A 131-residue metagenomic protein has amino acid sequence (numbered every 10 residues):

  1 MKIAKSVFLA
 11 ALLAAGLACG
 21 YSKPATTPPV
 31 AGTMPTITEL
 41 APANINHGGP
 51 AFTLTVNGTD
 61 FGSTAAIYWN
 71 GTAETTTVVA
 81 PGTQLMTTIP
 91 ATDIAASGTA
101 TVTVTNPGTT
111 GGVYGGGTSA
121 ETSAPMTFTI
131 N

Functional and structural regions predicted by a protein language model:
M1-C19: Sec-dependent bacterial lipoprotein signal peptides
C19-W69, M86, T99, T110-N131: Beta-strand/beta-sandwich contexts
E74-T75, G111: Short, isolated positions in well-ordered beta-strands
T76-A80: Short beta-strand segments within Ig-like beta-sandwich modules, predominantly Fibronectin type-III
T87-D93: Short, hydrophobic beta-strand segments
D93-A100: Short glycine/proline/serine/threonine-rich loop/turn segments at secondary-structure transition edges
T105-T109: Beta-strand-rich extracellular modules
